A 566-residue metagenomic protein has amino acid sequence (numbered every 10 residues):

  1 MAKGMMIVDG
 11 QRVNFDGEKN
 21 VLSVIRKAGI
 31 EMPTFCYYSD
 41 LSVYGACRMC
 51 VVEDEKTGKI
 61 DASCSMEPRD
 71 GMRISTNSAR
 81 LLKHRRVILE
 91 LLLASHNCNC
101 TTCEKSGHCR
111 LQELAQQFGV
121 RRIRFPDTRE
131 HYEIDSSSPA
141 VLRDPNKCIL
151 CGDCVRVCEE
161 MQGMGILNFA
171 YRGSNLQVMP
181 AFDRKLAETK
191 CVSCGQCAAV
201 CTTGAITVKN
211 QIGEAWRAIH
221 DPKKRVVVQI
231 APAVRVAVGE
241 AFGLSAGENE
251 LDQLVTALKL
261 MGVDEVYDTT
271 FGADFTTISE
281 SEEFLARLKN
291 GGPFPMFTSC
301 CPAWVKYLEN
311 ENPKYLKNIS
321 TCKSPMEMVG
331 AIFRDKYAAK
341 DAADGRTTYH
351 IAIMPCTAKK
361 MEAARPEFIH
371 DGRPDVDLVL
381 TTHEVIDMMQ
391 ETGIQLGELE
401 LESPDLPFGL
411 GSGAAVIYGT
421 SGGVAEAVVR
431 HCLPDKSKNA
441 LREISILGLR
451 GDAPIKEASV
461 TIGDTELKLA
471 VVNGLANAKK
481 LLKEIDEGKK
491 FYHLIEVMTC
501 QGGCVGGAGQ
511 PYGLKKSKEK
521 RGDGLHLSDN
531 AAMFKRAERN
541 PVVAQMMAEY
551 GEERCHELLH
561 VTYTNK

Functional and structural regions predicted by a protein language model:
M5, R12, D16-K83, K209-K566: Iron-sulfur-associated redox domains of electron-transfer enzymes in respiratory and anaerobic energy metabolism
M5-V8, N97, E130, P139-V141 (+4 more regions): A short, structure-level motif marking secondary-structure boundaries and short turns
G10-R12, T101, I134, A187 (+2 more regions): A generic secondary-structure micro-motif detector that highlights 1-2 residue hydrophobic/ambivalent hotspots embedded
R48-S193, A199, I206-A218, R225: Fe-S ferredoxin-like electron-transfer domains and their immediately adjacent linker/connector regions across
